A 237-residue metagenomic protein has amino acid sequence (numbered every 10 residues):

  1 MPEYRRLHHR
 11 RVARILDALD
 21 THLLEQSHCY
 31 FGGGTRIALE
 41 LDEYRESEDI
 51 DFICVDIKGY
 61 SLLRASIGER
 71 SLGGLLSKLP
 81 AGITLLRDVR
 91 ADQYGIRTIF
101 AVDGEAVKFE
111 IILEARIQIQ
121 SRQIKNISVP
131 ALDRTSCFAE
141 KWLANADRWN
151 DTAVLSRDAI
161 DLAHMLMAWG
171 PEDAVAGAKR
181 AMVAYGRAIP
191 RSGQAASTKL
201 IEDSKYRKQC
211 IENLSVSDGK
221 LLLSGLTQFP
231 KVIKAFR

Functional and structural regions predicted by a protein language model:
M1-R237: Compositionally biased terminal segments of proteins
